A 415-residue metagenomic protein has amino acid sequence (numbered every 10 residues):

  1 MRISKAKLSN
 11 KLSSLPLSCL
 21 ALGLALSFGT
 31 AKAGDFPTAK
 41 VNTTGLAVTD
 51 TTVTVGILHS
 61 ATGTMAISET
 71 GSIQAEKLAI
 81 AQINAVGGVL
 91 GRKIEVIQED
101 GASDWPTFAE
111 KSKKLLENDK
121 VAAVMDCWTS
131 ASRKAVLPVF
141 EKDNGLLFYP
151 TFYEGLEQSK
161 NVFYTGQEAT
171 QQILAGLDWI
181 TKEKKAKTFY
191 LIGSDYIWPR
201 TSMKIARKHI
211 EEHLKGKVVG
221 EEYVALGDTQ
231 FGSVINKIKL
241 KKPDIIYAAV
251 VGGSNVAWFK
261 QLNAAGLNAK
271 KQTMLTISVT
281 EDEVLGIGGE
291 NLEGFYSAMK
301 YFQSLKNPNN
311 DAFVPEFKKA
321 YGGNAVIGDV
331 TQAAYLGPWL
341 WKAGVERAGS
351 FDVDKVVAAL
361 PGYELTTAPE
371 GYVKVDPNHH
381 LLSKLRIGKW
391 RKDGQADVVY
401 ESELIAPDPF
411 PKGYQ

Functional and structural regions predicted by a protein language model:
M1-T54, Q415: Short, low-complexity disordered leader/linker segments with a strong preference for bacterial N-terminal type II
G34-N42, L46, V53, P361-Q415: Solvent-exposed, acidic/polar segments of extracytosolic/periplasmic ligand-binding ectodomains
F36-T43, T52-T54, I67-Q74, Q82-L156 (+2 more regions): Beta-alpha junction/loop-to-helix N-cap segments that form part of ligand/metal-binding clefts
K40, F108, T165-F189, R200-T201 (+6 more regions): Hydrophobic alpha-helical segments within soluble ligand-binding/sensing domains
A61, V162-L226, I245, G322 (+1 more regions): An alpha-beta-alpha
L115-C127, F148-P150, Y190-G193, K242-G252 (+3 more regions): Periplasmic-binding protein-like
M203-A298: Extracellular/periplasmic bilobed ligand-binding domains
Q261-Y335, E346-F351, Y400-Q415: Extracellular/periplasmic periplasmic-binding protein-like sensory domains
